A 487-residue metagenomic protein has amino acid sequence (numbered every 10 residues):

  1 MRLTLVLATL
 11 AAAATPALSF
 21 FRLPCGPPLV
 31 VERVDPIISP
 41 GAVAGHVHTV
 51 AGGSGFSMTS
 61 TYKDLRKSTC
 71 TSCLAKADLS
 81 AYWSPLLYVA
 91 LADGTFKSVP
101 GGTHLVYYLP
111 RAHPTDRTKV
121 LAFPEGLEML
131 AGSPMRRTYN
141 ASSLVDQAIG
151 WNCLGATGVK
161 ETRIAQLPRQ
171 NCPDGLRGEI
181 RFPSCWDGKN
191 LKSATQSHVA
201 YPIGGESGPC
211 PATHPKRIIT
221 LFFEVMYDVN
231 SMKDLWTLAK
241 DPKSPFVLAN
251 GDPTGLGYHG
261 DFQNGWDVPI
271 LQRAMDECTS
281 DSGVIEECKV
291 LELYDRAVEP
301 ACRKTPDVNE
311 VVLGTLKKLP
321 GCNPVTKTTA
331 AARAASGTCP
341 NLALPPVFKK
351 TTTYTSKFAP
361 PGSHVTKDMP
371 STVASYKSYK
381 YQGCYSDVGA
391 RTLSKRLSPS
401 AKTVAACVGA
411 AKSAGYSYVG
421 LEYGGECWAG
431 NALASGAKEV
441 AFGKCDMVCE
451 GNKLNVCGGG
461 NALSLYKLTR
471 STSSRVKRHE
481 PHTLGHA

Functional and structural regions predicted by a protein language model:
M1-F21, S474-A487: Fungal secretory targeting signals
L7-A11, H48, V408: Short, well-ordered alpha-helical packing segments
L18-G45, T49-I180, D187-T372: Primary mode marks residue(s) on the alpha4-beta5-alpha5 output face of response regulator receiver
R181-P183, Q382: A short, local hydrophobic-aromatic micro-motif
P340-K349, Y354-A487: Peripheral, non-catalytic regulatory segments
